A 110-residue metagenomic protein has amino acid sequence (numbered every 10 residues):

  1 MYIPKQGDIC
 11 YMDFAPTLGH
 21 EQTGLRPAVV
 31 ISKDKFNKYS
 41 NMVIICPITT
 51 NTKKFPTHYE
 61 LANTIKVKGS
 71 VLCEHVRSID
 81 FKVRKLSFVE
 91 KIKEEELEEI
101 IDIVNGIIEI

Functional and structural regions predicted by a protein language model:
M1-I110: Conserved functional hotspots at enzyme active or ligand-binding sites that engage polyanionic ligands
